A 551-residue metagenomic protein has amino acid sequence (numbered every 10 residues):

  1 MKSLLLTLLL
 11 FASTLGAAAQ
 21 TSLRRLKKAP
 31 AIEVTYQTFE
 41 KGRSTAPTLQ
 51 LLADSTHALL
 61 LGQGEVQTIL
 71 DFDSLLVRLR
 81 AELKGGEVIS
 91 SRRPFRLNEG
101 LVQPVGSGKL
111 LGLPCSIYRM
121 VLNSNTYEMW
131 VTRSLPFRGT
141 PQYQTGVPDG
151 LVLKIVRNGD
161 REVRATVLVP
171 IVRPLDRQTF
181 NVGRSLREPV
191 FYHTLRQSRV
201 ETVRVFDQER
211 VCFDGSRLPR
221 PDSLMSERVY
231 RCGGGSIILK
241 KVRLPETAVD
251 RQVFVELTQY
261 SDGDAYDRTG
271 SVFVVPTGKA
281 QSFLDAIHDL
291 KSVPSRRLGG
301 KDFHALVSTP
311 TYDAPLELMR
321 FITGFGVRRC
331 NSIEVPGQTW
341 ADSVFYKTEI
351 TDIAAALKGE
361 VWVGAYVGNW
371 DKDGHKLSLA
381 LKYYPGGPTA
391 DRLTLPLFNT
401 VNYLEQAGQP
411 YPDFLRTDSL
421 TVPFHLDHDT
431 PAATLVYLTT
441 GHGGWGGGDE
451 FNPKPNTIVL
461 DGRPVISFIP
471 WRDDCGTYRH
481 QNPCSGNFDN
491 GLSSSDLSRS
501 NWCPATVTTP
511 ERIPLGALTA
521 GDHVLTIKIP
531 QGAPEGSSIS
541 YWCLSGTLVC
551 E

Functional and structural regions predicted by a protein language model:
M1-L26: Bacterial Sec-dependent N-terminal signal peptides
L6, T14, A18, S134 (+4 more regions): Residue-level marker of positions within ordered structural domains that often coincide with functionally constrained
L6-L9, V102, N452: Generic hydrophobic-segment detector
L10, Q63-E65, S74, L257-S261: Short glycine-rich, polar/acidic loop-and-turn segments at beta strand-coil junctions
L10, R25, K109-L111, M120 (+7 more regions): Sterically constrained small-residue positions within well-ordered secondary structures of folded domains
L10-S13, G106, N456, L515: N-terminal hydrophobic or amphipathic segments with adjacent small-residue motifs that include Sec signal peptides
T21-Q197: Extended soluble regions of mature proteins
N181-E551: Extracellular/secretory-pathway and virion-surface proteins
